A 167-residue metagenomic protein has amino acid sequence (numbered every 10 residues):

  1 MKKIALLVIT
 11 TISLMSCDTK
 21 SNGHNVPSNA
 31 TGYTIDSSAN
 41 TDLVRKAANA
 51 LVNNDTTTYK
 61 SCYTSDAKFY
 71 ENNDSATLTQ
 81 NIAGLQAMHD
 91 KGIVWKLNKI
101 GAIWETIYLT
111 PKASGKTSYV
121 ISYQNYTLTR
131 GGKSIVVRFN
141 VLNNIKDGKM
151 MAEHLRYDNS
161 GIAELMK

Functional and structural regions predicted by a protein language model:
I4-S13: Sec-dependent N-terminal signal peptides
C17-T57, S61: Short, low-complexity N-terminal intrinsically disordered segments enriched in polar/charged residues
T57-K112, K116-S118: A solvent-exposed, acidic/Ser-Thr-rich amphipathic alpha-helical stretch
Y63, N73-D74, Q124-Y126, V141 (+1 more regions): A mature extracytoplasmic/lumenal domain signature
S118-A152: Exposed beta-sheet edge and beta->alpha loop/turn motif
A152-K167: Low-complexity, intrinsically disordered terminal/linker segments enriched in charged and Gly/Pro repeats
